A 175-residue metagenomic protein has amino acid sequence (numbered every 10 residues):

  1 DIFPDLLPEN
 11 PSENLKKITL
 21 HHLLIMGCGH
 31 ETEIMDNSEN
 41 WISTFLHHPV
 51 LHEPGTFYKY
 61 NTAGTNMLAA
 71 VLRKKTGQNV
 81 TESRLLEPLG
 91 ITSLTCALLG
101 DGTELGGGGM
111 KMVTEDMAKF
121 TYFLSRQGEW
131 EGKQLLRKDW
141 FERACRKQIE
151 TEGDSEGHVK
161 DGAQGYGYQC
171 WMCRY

Functional and structural regions predicted by a protein language model:
I2-I91, T114-G128: Active-site-adjacent helix/loop patches that line small-molecule binding or acyl-intermediate pockets
P4, C28, D101, I149 (+1 more regions): Residues that form or immediately flank small-molecule/cofactor binding pockets and catalytic motifs
N10, G55, E104-G107, E131 (+1 more regions): A general structural-boundary detector
M35-E39, L98, E156-G157: Short coil/turn segments at secondary-structure boundaries
S43, L99-M112, D161-G167, W171-R174: Carbohydrate-binding/catalytic loop surfaces
V80-R146: Active-site-proximal binding-pocket segments
T92-T95, E142-Y175: Active-site Gly/Thr loop motif
